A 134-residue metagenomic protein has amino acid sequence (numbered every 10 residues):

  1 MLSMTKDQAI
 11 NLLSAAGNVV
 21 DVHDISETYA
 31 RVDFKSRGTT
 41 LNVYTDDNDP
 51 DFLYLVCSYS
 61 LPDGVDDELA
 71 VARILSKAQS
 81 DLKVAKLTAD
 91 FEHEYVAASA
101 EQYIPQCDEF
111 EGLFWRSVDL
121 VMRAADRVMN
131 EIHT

Functional and structural regions predicted by a protein language model:
M1-N42, D81-V84, A89-D90: Charge-rich, low-complexity N-terminal segments
L2, K6, G64-A72, F114: Generic alpha-helical secondary structure
S36-G64: Long, continuous compositionally biased terminal/linker segments
L55-Y95: Short, internal acidic amphipathic alpha-helical interface segments that mediate docking to partner proteins
V96-A100: Short, aliphatic-rich beta-strand segments
I104-S117: A short acidic/glycine-rich loop-to-helix N-cap element
D119-M122: Generic structural signal for well-ordered, non-transmembrane alpha-helical segments in soluble/cytosolic regions
A124-T134: Flexible helix-coil linker/hinge segments at domain or subdomain boundaries
